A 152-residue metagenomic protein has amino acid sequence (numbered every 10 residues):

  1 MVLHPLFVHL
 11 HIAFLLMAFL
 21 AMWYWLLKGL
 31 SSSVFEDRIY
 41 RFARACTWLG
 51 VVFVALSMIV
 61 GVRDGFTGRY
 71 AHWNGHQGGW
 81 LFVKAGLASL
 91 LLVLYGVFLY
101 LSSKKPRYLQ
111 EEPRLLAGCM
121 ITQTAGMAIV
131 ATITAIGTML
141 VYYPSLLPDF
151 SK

Functional and structural regions predicted by a protein language model:
M1-K152: Polytopic transmembrane helical bundles with strong interfacial aromatic enrichment
